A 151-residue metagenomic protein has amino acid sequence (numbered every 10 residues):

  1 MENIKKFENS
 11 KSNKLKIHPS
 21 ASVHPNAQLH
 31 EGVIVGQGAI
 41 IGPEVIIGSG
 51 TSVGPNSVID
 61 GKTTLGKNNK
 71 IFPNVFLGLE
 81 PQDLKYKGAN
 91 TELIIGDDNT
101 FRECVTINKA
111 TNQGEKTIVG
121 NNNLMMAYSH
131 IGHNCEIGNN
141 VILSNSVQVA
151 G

Functional and structural regions predicted by a protein language model:
I4-F7: Short hydrophobic short-linear motifs embedded in intrinsically disordered terminal tails or helical linkers
K16-G151: Structural signal for interior beta-strand "rungs" in well-ordered beta-sheet cores of soluble enzyme domains
